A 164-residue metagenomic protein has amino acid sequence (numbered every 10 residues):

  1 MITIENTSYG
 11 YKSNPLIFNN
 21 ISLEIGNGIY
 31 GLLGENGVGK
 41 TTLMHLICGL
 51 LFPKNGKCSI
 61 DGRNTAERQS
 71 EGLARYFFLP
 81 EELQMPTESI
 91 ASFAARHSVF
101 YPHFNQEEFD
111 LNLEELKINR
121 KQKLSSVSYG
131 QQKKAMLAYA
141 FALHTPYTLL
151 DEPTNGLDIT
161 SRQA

Functional and structural regions predicted by a protein language model:
M1-I21, G26: A short, flexible loop at the N-terminus of ABC-type nucleotide-binding domains that lies
Y30-E35: The feature captures the beta-strand-to-loop junction immediately N-terminal to the Walker
C48: Helix-to-loop junction immediately C-terminal to a conserved catalytic motif
G56-E67, E71-G72: Conserved ABC transporter NBD signature motif
F78-A135: ABC-family P-loop ATPase nucleotide-binding domains
T148-E152: Catalytic Walker B motif of ABC-type/P-loop ATPase nucleotide-binding domains
I159-S161: Helix N-cap at the start of a conserved alpha-helix in ABC-type nucleotide-binding domains
